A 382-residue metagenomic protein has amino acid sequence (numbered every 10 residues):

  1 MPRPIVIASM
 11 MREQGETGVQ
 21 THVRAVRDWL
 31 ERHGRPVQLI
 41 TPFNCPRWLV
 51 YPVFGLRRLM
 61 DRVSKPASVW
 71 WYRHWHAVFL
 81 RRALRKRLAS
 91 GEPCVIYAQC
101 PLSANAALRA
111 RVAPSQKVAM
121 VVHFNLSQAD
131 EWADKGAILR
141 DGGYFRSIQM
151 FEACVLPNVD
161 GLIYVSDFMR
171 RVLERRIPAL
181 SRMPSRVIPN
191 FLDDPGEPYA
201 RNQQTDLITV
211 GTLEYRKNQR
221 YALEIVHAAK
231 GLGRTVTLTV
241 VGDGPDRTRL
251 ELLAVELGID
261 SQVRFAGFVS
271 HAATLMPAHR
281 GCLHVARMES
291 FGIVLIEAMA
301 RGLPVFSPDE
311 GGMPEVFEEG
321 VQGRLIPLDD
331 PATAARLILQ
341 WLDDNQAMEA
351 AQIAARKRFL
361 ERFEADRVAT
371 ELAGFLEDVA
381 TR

Functional and structural regions predicted by a protein language model:
T21, A25, T205, T209-A228 (+2 more regions): A conserved mid-protein helix/loop that constitutes part of the nucleotide-sugar donor-binding site
L84-A104, A119-M120: Short N-terminal targeting/anchoring amphipathic segment
R85, L126, D141-L162: Membrane-proximal helix-turn-helix segments that form the acceptor-binding/catalytic region of lipid-linked
V95-Y97, R111-A133, G142: Active-site proximal beta-strand in glycosyltransferases
F168, F191: Carbohydrate-associated surface elements
F268, R287: Aromatic "clamp/platform" in nucleotide-sugar-dependent glycosyltransferases that forms part of the donor/acceptor
P304-S307: Short hydrophobic beta-strand element within catalytic cores of glycosyltransferases and related nucleotide-activated
E319-G320, R324-P331, Q340-Q346: Conserved acidic donor-binding segment of nucleotide-sugar-dependent glycosyltransferases
